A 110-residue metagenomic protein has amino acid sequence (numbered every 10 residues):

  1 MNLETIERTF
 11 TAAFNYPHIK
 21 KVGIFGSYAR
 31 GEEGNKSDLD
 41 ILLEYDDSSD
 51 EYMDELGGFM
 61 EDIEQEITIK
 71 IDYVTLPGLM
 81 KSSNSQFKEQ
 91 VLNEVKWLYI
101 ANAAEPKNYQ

Functional and structural regions predicted by a protein language model:
M1-K21, R30-N35, D46-Q110: Catalytic core of pol beta-like nucleotidyltransferases
D38-E44: Short, aliphatic-rich beta-strand segments
